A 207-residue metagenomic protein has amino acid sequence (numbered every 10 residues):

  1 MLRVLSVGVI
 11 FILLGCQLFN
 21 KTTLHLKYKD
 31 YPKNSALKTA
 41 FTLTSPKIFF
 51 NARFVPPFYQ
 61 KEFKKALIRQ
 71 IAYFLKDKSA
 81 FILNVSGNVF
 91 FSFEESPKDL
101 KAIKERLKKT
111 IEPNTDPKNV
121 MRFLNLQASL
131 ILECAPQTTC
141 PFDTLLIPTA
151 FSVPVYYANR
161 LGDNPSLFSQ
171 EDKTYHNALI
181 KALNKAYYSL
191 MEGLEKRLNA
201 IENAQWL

Functional and structural regions predicted by a protein language model:
M1-L18: Classical Sec-dependent N-terminal signal peptides that target proteins to the secretory pathway
C16-S79, F90, L198-L207: A structural "domain/chain start" motif
F19-Y28, S129, C134-L207: C-terminal/domain-edge helix-coil "capping" segments
T42-F50, E105-E112, D163, L167: Flexible coil/linker segments and helix-coil junctions enriched in charged and small residues
I48-F49, R53-Q60, K64-Q70, F74 (+3 more regions): Membrane-proximal topogenic or attachment-prone low-complexity segments at protein termini
Q60-I68, L126, L183, Y187-M191: Well-ordered, non-membrane alpha-helical segments in soluble/globular domains
S79-Y157: Surface-exposed short loop/turn segments
